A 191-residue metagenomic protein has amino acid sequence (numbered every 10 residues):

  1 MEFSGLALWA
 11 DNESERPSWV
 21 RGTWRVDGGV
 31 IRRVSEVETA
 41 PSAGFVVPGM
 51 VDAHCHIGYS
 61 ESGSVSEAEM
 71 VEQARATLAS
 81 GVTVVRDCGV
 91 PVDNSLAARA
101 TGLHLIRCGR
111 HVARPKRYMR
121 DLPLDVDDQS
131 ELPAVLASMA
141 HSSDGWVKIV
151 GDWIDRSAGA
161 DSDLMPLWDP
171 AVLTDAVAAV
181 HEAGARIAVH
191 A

Functional and structural regions predicted by a protein language model:
M1-V37, V46: N-terminal metal-binding scaffold of metallo-dependent hydrolase/deaminase domains
F3-G5, R33-V71, R75: Replace "His-x-His-based motif
V30, I187-A191: Short, intrinsically disordered, charge-balanced linker/junction segments flanking boundaries in proteins
V47-A53, V85-G89, R107-C108, V189: Active-site neighborhood of phospho(di)ester-bond hydrolases with catalytic His/Asp-centered motifs
H54-H56, Y118, H181, H190: Histidine-centered active-site/metal-ligand motif
E67-A178: Divalent-metal coordination cores built from histidine and acidic residues
V84, V180, G184-I187: Hydrophobic beta-strand scaffold residues
